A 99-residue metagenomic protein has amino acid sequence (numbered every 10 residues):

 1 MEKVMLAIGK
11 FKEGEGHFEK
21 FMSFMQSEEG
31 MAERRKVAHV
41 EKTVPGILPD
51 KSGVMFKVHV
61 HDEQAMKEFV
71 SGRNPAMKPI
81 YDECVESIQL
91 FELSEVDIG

Functional and structural regions predicted by a protein language model:
M1-A76, S87-G99: Short S/T/G/P-rich N-terminal loop/turn motif that feeds into the first structured element of a domain
